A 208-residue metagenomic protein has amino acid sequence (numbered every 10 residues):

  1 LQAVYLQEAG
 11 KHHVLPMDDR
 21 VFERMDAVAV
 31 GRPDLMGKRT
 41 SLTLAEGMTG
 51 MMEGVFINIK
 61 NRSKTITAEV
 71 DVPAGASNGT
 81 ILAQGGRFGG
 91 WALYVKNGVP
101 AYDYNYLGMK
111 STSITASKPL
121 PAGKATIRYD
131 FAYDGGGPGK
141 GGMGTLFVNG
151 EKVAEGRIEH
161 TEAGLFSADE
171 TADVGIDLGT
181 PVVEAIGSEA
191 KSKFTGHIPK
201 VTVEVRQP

Functional and structural regions predicted by a protein language model:
A3-G10: Sec-exported extracytoplasmic/periplasmic mature domains
K11-P208: Extracellular glycan-associated modules
